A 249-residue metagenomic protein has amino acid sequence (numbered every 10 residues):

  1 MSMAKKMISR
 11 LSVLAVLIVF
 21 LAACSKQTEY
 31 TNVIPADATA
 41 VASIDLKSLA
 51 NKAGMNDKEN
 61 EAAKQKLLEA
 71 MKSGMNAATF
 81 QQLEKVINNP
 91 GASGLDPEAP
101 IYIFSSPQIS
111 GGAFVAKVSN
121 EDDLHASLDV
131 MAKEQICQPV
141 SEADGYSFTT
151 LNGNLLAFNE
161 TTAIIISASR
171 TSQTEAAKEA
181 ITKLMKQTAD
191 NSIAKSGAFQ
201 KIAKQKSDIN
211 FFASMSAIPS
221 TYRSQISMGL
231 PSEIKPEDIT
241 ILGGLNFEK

Functional and structural regions predicted by a protein language model:
M1-A22: Sec-dependent bacterial lipoprotein signal peptides
L11, I18-V19, N159, Q173-K178 (+2 more regions): Generic signature of intrinsically disordered, low-complexity, basic-rich segments and short cationic peptides
C24-F148, K186-N246: Structural boundary/hinge residues at secondary-structure and domain interfaces
A42, F148-K183: A short, solvent-exposed beta-edge/loop patch
